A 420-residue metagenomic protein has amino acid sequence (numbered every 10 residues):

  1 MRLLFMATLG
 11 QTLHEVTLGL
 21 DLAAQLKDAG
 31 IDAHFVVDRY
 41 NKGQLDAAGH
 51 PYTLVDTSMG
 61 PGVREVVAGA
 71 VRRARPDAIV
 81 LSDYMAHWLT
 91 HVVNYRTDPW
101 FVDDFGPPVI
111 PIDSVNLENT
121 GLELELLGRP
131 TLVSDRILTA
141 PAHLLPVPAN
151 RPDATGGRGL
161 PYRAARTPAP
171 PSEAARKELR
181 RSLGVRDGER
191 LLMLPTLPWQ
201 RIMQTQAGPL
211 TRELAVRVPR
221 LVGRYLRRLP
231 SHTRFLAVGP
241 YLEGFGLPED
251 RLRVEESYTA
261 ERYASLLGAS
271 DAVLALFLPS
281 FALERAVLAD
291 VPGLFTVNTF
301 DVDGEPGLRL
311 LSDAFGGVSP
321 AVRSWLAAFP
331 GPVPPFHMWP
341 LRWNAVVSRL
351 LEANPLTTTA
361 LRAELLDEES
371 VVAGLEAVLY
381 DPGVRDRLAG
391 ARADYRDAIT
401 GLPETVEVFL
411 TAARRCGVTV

Functional and structural regions predicted by a protein language model:
F5-G10, Q25-R75: Conserved nucleotide-sugar phosphate-binding/catalytic loop shared by glycosyltransferases and other
M6-L20, H87-L89, Q200-L210: A short, glycine/small-residue-rich beta-strand->loop->alpha-helix junction that serves as a flexible
L22, A164-G244: Conserved catalytic-core segment of nucleotide-activated headgroup transferases in glycan assembly
V63-V66, V238-A289, G293-L294, T299: Donor nucleotide-activated moiety binding/catalytic core segment of transferases that use nucleotide-activated donors
A70-H91, D271-L276: Short N-terminal targeting/anchoring amphipathic segment
F101-P171, G317-A328: Active-site-proximal region of nucleotide-activated glycan assembly enzymes, centered on histidine/acidic-rich loops
F281-R387, Y395: Catalytic binding pocket for nucleotide-activated donors in carbohydrate/polymer assembly enzymes
D367-Y380, A398-V420: C-terminal alpha-helical cap of glycosyltransferases
